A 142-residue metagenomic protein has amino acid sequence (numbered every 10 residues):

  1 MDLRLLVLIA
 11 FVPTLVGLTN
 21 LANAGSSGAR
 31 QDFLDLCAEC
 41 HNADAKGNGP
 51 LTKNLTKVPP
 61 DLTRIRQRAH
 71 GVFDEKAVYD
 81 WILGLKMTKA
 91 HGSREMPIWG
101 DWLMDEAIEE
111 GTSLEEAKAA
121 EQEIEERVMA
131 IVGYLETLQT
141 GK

Functional and structural regions predicted by a protein language model:
M1-R4: N-terminal secretory signal peptides that target proteins for export/translocation
L6-G17: Bacterial N-terminal signal peptides
P13, L51, Q67, A120: Generic anion/oxyanion-binding catalytic loop in active/binding sites
A22-A24: Boundary at the C-terminal end of the N-terminal hydrophobic targeting segment
S26, R30-K57, V72, L83-E95 (+1 more regions): Periplasmic/extracellular electron-transfer cofactor-ligation site, primarily the c-type cytochrome heme-c attachment
N54-A117, I131, L135: Extracytoplasmic electron-transfer domains, predominantly the class I c-type cytochrome c fold
E116-R127: Individual transmembrane alpha-helices with interfacial aromatic-anchor signatures
E125-K142: C-terminal partner/receptor-binding element of secreted or periplasmic proteins
